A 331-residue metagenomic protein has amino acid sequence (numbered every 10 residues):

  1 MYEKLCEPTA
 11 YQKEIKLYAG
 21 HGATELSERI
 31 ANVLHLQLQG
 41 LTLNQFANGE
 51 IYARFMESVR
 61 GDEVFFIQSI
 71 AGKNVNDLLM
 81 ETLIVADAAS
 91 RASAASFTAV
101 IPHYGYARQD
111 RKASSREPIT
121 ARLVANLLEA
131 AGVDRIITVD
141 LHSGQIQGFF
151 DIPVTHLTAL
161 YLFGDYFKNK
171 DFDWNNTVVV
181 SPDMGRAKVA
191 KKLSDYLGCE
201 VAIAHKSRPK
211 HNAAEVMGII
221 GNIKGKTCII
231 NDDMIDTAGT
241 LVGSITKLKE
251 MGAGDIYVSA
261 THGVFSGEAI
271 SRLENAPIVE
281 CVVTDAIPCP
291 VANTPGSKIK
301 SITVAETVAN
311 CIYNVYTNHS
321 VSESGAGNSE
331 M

Functional and structural regions predicted by a protein language model:
M1-M331: PRPP-associated nucleotide enzymes
